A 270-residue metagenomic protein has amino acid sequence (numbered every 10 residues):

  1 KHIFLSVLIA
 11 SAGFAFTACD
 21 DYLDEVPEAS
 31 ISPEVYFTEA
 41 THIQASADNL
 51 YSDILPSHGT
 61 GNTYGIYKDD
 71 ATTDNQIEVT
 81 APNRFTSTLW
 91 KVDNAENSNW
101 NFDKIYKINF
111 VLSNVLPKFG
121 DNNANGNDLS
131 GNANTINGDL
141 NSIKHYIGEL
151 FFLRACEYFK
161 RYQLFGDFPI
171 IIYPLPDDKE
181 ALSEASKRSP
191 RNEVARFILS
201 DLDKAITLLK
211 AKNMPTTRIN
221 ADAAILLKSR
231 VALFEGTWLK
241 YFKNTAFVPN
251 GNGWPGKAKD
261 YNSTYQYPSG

Functional and structural regions predicted by a protein language model:
K1-E28: Bacterial Sec-dependent N-terminal signal peptides
C19-Y67, P255: Membrane-proximal, proline-rich intrinsically disordered regions
D21, G59, Y162-I170: Proline-centered turn/helix-capping motifs that create local helix->coil transitions or kinks
Q44, D48-P56, I77-F165, A181-R196 (+1 more regions): Conserved, well-structured interaction surfaces
N122-T135, R188, V194, T245-G270: Surface-exposed intrinsically disordered loops and tails
F151, I225-V231: TPR/Sel1-like alpha-solenoid repeat signature
Y162-Q163, P169, N213, F234-K243: Short coil/turn linking the two alpha-helices of tandem helical-hairpin repeats
R218-A223: Aromatic-lined, polymer-binding surfaces characteristic of secreted/periplasmic polysaccharide-degrading enzymes
